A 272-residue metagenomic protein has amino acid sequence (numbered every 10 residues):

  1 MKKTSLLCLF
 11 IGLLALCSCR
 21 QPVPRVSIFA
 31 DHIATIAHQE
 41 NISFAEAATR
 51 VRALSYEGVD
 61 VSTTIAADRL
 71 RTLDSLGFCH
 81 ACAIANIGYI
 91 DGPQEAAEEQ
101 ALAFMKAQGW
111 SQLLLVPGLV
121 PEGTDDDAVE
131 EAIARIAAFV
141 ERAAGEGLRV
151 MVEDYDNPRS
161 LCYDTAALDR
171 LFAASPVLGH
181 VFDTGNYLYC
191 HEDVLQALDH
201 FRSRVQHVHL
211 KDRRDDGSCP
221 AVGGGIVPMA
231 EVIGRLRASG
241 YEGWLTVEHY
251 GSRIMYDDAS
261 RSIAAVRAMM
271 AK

Functional and structural regions predicted by a protein language model:
M1-S5: Positively charged n-region of N-terminal signal peptides that target proteins for export
C8-A15: Bacterial N-terminal signal peptides
C19-A107, S111, G179, R267-K272: N-terminal pre-domain/capping segments
R25-S27, G58, C79-C82, S111-L114 (+4 more regions): Structural preference for beta-strand elements that scaffold enzyme active sites
F29-I33, S62-T64, A85-Y89, G118-V120 (+4 more regions): Active-site beta-loop-alpha junctions enriched in small/polar residues
V51, V59, M105, V150 (+5 more regions): Conserved, mostly hydrophobic/aromatic
M105-D125, E146-D156, T246-V247: Active-site groove signature of glycoside hydrolases
A144-I226: Acidic/histidine-rich catalytic cores of soluble enzymes
